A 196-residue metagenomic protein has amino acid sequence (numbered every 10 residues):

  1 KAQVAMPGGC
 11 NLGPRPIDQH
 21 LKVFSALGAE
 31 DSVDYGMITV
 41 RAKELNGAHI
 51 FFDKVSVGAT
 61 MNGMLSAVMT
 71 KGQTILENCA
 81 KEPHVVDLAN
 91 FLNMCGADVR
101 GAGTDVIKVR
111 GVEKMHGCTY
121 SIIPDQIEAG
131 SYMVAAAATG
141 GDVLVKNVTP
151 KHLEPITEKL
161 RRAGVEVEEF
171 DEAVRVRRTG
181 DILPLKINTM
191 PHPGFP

Functional and structural regions predicted by a protein language model:
K1-P196: Structural preference for solvent-exposed beta-strand-turn elements and adjacent flexible terminal/loop segments within
